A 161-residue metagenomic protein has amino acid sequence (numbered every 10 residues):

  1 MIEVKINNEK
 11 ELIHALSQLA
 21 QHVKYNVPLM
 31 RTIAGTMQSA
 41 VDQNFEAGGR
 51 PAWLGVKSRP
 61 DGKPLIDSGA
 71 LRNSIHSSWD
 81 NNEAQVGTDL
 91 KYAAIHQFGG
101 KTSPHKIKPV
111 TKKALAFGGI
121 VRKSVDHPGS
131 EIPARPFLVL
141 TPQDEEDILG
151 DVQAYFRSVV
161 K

Functional and structural regions predicted by a protein language model:
M1-K161: Short, Lys/Arg-rich flexible segments
